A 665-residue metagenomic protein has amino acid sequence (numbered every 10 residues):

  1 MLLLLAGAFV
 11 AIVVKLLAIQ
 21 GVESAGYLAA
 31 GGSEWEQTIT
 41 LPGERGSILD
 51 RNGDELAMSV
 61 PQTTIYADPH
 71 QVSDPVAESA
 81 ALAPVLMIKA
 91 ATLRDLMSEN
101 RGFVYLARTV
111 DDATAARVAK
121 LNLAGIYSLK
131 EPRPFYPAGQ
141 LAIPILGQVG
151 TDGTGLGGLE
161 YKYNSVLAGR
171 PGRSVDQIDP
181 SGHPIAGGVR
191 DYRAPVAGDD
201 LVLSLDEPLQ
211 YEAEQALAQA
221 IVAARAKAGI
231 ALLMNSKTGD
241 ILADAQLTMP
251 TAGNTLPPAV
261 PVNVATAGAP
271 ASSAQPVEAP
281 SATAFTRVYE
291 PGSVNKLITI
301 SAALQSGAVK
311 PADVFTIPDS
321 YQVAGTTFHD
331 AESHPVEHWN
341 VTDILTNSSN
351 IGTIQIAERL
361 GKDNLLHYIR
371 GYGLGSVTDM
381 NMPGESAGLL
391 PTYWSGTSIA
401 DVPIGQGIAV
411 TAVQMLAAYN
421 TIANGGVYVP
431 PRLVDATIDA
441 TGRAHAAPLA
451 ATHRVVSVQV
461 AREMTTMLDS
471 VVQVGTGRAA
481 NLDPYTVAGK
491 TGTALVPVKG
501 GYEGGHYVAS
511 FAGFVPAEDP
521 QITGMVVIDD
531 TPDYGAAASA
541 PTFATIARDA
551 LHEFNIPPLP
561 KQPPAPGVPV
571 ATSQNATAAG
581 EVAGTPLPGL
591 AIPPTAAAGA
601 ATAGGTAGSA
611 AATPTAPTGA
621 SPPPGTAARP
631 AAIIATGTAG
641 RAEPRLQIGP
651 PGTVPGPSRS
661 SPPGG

Functional and structural regions predicted by a protein language model:
M1, L106-L121, K130-Q140, P144 (+6 more regions): Conserved SxxK-family serine transpeptidase/carboxypeptidase catalytic domain of penicillin-binding proteins
M1-G26: Hydrophobic alpha-helical transmembrane signal-anchor segments
G21-V22, A67, Q71, A77-L86 (+3 more regions): Small/polar-residue-rich segments within soluble enzyme cores
G26-P42, L209-A224: Short, basic/aromatic recognition patches
W35, T40-E44, P171, R225-G229 (+1 more regions): Short, small/polar residue-rich loop motifs at catalytic or cofactor-binding pockets
G43, S59-T64, V149-D152, A243-M249: Short beta->alpha transition motifs characteristic of CBS
D179-Y192, A231, N235-S293, I298-I528 (+3 more regions): Beta-lactam-recognizing serine transpeptidase/beta-lactamase-like catalytic domain environment
A186-G229: Conserved, well-ordered alpha-helix/loop/beta-strand core segments that scaffold catalytic motifs
